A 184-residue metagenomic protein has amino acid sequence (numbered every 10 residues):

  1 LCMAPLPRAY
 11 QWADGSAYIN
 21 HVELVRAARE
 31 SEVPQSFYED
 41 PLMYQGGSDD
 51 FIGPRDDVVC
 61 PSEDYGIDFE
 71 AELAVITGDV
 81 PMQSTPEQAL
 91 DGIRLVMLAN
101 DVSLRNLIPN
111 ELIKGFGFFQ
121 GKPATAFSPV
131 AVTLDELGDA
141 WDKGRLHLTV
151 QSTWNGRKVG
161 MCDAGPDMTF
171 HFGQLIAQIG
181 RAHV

Functional and structural regions predicted by a protein language model:
L1-M161, F170-Q174: Active-site microenvironments in enzyme catalytic cores
A177-G180: Hydrophobic alpha-helix feature that most strongly marks membrane-spanning transmembrane helices and their immediate
A182-V184: Conserved small/polar residues in nucleotide/adenosyl-binding loops
